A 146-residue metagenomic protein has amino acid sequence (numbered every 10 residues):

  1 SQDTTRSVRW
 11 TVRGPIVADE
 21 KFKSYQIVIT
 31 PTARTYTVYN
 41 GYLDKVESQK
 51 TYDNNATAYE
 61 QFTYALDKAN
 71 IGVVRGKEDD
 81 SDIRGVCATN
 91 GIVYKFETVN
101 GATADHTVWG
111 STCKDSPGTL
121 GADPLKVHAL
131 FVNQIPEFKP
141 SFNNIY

Functional and structural regions predicted by a protein language model:
S1-V17, D79, I83-Y146: Short, well-ordered, aromatic-rich surface patches in folded extracellular/luminal domains
D3-S7, E47, N70-I71: A broadly tuned "polar low-complexity/structure-edge" signature
T11-D67: Extracytoplasmic/periplasmic/luminal assembly and interaction segments in envelope/secretory/respiratory proteins
T35-V38, D53, Q61-Y64, G76-E78 (+2 more regions): Glycine-rich loops and low-complexity Gly/Arg-rich segments that provide flexible linkers or classic glycine-based
Y39-L43, D67-A69, K126-L130, P140: Short C-terminal domain-edge/linker segments immediately following a structured domain
S48, V74-R75, V108: Short linear functional motifs in flexible/disordered or boundary regions
N54-G91: Short, internal acidic amphipathic alpha-helical interface segments that mediate docking to partner proteins
